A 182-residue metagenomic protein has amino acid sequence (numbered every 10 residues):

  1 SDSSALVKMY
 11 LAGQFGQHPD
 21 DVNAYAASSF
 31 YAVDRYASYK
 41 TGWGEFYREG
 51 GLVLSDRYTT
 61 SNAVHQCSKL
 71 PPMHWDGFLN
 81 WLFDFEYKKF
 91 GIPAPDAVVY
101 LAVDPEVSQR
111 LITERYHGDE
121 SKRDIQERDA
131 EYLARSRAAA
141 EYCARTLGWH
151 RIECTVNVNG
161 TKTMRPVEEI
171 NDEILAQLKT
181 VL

Functional and structural regions predicted by a protein language model:
S1-D84, K89-F90: ATP-dependent small-molecule kinase phosphotransfer cores that center on conserved nucleotide phosphate-binding segments
Y10, V33, R57, L101-A102 (+2 more regions): Conserved catalytic core of Hanks-type protein kinase domains
L11-F15, R35, E86, V103 (+4 more regions): Generic secondary-structure transition motif, activating predominantly at the C-termini of alpha-helices
Y36, P95, I174-Q177: A short, hydrophobic secondary-structure junction motif
R48-E49, P93-A94, R145: Short loop/turn elements that form and flank the Walker-type P-loop nucleotide-binding site in RecA-like NTPase cores
L54, A97-V99, H150-I152: Hydrophobic/aromatic beta-strand patches that form the interior of the parallel beta-sheet core in alpha/beta enzyme
T60-A138: A glycine- and Lys/Arg-enriched "phosphate-lid" helix/loop adjacent to the NTP-binding pocket of small-molecule kinases
E106-L182: NTP-dependent small-molecule kinase module
